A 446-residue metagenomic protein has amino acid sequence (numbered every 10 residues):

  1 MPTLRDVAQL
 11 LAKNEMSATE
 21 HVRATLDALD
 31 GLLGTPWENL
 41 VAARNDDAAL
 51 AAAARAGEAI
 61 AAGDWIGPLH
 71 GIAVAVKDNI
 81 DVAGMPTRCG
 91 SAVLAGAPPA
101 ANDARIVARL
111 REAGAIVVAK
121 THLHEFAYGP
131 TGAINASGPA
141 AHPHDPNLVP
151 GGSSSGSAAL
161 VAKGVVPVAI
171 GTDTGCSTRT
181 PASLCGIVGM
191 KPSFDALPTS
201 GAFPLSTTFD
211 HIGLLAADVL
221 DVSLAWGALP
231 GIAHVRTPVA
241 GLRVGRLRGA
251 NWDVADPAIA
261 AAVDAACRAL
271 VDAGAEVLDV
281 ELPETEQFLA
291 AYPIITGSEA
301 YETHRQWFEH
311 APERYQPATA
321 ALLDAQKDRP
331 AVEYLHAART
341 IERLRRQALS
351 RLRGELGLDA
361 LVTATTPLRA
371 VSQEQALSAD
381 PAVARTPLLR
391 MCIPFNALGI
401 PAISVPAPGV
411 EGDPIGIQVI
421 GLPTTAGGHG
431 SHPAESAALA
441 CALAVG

Functional and structural regions predicted by a protein language model:
M1-L50, D272: An N-terminal boundary/leader segment
D6-K13, R305-A397: Serine-dependent amide/ester hydrolase catalytic core
A12, E112, A162-D253, D264-A273 (+2 more regions): Structural helix-boundary/capping segments
A18-R23, A54, E58, A104 (+5 more regions): Acyltransferase
T25, A49, V222, V244 (+4 more regions): Residue-level signal for inorganic ion chemistry
T35, L69-F209, G249, T363-A382: Short glycine/serine-rich loop/turn segments
A56-A73, T237-G245: Immediate post-signal peptide segment of exported/extracytoplasmic ligand-binding proteins
H70-C89, G241-R243, I295-R346, P401-P414: Short helix-loop capping/hinge segments that flank enzyme active sites or metal/cofactor-binding pockets
